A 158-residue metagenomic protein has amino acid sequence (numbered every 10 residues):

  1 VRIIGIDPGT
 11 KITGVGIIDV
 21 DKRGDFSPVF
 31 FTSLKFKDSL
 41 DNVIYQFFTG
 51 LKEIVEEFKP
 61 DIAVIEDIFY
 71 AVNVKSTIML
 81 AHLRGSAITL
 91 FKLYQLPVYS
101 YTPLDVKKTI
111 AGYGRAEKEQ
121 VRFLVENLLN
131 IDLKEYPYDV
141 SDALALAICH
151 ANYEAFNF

Functional and structural regions predicted by a protein language model:
V1-F158: Phosphate- and other anionic-substrate recognition elements at nucleic-acid/protein interfaces
